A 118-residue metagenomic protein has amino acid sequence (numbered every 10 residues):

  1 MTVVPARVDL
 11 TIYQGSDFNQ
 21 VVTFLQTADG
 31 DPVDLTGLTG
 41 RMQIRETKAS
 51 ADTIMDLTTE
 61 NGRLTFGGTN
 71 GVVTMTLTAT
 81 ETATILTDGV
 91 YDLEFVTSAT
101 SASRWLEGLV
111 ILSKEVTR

Functional and structural regions predicted by a protein language model:
M1-R118: N-terminal assembly/attachment segments of tailed bacteriophage virion structural proteins
